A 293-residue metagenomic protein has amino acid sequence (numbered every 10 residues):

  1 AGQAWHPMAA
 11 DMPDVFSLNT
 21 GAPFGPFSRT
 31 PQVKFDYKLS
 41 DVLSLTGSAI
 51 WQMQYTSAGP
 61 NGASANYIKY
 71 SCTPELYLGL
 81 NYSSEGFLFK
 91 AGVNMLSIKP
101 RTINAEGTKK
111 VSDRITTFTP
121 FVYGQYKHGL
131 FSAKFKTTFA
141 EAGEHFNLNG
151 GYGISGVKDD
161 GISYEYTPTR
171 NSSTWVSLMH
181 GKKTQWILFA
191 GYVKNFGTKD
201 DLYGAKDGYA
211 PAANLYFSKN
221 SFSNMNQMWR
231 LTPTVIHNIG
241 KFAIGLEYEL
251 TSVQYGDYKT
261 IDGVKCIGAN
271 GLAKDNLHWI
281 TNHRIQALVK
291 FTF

Functional and structural regions predicted by a protein language model:
A1, V33-Y37, L78-Y82, V122-Y126 (+5 more regions): Residues on the lipid-exposed face of transmembrane beta-strands in outer-membrane beta-barrel proteins
A1-Y55, C72, Y77, N81-E85 (+1 more regions): Outer membrane beta-barrel
G2-A4, T46-I50, N81, K90-N94 (+4 more regions): Transmembrane beta-strands of outer-membrane beta-barrel proteins
H6-T20, I50-N66, M95-E106, E141-N149 (+3 more regions): Sequence/structural signature of outer-membrane beta-barrel proteins
S28-T30, T73-Y77, I115-T119, T169-S173 (+2 more regions): Transmembrane beta-barrel architecture of outer-membrane proteins
Y82-M225, W229: Detector for outer-membrane/organellar transmembrane beta-barrel domains, recognizing the amphipathic beta-strand
K241-N270: C-terminal beta-signal and adjacent terminal beta-strands/loops of Gram-negative outer-membrane beta-barrel proteins
L277-F293: Outer-membrane beta-barrel "beta-signal"
